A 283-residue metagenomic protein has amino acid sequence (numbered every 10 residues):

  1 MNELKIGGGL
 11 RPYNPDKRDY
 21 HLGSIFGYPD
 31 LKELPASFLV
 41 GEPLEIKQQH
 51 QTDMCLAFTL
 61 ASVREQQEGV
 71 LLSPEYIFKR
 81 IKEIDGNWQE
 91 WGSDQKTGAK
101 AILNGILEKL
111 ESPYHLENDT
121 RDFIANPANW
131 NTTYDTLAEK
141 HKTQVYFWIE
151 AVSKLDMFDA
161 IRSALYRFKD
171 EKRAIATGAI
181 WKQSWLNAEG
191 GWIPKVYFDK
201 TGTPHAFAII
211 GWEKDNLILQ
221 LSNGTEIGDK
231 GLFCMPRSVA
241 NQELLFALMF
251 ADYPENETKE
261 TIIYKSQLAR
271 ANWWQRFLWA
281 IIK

Functional and structural regions predicted by a protein language model:
M1-E75, Q89-P113, Y264-K265: Structured alpha-helical subdomains that flank or immediately precede key functional sites
N2-G7, A61-E65, D85-Q220, T225-R270: Predominantly the structural core of cysteine protease catalytic domains
P15, L22, E83-I84, N241 (+1 more regions): General helical structural elements
E45-Q48, V239, N272: Intrinsic low-complexity/disordered segments
Q48, K82-D85: Flexible glycine/proline-enriched surface loops and loop-helix/loop-strand junctions
S73-E83, I218-L221: Beta-strand segments within the central parallel beta-sheet cores of soluble alpha/beta enzyme folds
A271-K283: Short, low-complexity, charged amphipathic interaction modules
